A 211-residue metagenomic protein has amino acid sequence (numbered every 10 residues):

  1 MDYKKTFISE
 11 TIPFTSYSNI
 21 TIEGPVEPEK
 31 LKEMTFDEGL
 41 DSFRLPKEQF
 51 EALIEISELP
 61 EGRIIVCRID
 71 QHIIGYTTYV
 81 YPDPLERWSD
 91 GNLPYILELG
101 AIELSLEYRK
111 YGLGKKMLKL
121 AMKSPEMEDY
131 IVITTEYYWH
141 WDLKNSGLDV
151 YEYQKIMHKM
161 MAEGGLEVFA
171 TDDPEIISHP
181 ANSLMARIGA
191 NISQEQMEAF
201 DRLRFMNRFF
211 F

Functional and structural regions predicted by a protein language model:
M1-L40, R44, Y130-F211: Terminal substrate-recognition subdomain of acyl/acetyltransferases
F43-L97, I102: A conserved beta-strand-loop-helix scaffold within acyl/acetyltransferase catalytic domains
G62, M127-Y130: Short, high-confidence coil segments that cap the C-terminus of an alpha-helix and link into the following beta-strand
R68-H72, K123-E128: Secondary-structure boundary elements
E98-L99, L120-P125, T134, W141: Hydrophobic, well-ordered secondary-structure scaffolds
L104, K110-E126: Conserved acetyl-CoA-binding loop-helix of GNAT-fold acetyltransferases
